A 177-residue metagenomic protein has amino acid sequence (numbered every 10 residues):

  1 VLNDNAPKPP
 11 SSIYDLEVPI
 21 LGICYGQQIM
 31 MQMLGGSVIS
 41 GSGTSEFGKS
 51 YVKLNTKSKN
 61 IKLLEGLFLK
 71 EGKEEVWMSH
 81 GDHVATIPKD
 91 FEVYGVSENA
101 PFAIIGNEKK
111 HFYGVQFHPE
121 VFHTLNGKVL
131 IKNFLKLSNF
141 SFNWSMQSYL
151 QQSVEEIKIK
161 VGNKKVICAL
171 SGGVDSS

Functional and structural regions predicted by a protein language model:
V1-D4, K8-P19, Q28, Q32-S177: RNA-binding accessory domains that recognize and position tRNA/RNA substrates
